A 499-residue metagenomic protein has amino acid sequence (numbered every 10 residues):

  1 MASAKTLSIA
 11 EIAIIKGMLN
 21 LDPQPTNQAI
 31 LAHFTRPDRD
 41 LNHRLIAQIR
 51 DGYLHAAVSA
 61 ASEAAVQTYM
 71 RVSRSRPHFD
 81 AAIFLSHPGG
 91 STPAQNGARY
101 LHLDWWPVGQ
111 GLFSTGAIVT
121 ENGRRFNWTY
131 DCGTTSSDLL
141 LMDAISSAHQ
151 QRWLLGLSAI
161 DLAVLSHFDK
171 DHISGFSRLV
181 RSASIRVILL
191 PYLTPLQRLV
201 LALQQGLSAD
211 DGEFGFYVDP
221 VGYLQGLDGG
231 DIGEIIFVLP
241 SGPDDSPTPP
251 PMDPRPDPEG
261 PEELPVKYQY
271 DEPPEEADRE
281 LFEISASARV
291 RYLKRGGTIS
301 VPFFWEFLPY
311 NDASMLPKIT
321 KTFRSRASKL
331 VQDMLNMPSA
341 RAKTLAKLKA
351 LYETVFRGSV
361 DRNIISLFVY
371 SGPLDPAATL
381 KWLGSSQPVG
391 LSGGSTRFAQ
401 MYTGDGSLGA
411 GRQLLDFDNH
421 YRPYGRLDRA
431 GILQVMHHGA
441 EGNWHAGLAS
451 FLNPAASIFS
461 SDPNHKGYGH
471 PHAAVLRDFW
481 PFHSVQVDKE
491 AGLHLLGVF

Functional and structural regions predicted by a protein language model:
T6-P25: Short, amphipathic alpha-helical "recognition" segments used to contact nucleic acids or chromatin
M18, L45-G52: Residues in the recognition helix of alpha-helical DNA-binding motifs
A32-Q48: Short, basic interhelical loop/turn and adjoining N-cap of the next helix at nucleic-acid- or acidic-partner-contacting
A56-D80: Short Lys/Arg-enriched helix C-cap and helix-to-coil transition segments that create basic nucleic-acid-contact patches
A82-S158, G229-G233, F237-R429, A440 (+1 more regions): Core dinuclear metal-dependent hydrolase active-site scaffold
L140-L190, P423-A440, P454-A455: Active-site metal-binding motif and surrounding structural segment of the metallo-beta-lactamase
F168-I173, T194-Q197, P243, S407-A410 (+2 more regions): Active-site environment of divalent metal-dependent phosphoester hydrolases
P195-T298, L414, G447, F451-F499: Binuclear metal-ion centers of metallo-dependent hydrolases, dominated by the metallo-beta-lactamase
